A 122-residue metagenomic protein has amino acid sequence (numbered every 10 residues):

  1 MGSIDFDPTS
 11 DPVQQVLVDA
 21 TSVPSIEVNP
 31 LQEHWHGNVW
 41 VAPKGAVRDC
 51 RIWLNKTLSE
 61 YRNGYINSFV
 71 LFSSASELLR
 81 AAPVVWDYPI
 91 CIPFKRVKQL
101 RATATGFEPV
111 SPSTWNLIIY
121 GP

Functional and structural regions predicted by a protein language model:
M1-P122: Class I S-adenosyl-L-methionine-dependent methyltransferase catalytic core
